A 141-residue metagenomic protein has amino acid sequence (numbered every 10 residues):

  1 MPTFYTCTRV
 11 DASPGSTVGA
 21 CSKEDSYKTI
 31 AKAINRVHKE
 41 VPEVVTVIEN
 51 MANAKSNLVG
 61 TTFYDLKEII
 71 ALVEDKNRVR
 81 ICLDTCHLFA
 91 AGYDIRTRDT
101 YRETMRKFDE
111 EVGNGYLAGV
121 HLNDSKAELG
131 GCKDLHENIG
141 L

Functional and structural regions predicted by a protein language model:
M1-R80: Active-site acidic/histidine proton-transfer and metal-coordination neighborhood in alpha/beta enzyme cores
K39-P42, E68-R78, H87, A91-R98 (+1 more regions): Short helix-capping and hinge/turn segments at secondary-structure transitions, especially at repeat and domain
T46, D84, V120: Conserved, mostly hydrophobic/aromatic
M51, C82, C86, N123: Anionic group-transfer/hydrolysis microenvironments
N57-F63, F89-L141: Gly/Pro-rich active-site loop or hairpin
